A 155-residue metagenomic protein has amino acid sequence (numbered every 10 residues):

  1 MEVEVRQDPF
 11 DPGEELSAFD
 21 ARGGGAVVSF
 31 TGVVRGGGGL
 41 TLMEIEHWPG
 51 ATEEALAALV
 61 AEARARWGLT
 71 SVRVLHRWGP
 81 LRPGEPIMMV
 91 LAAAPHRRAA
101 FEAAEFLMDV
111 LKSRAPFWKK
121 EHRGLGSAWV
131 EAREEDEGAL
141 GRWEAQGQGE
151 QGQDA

Functional and structural regions predicted by a protein language model:
M1-I87, A93-P95, A99-E105, D109-A155: N-terminal, polar/charged subdomain of small-to-medium soluble alpha/beta proteins
